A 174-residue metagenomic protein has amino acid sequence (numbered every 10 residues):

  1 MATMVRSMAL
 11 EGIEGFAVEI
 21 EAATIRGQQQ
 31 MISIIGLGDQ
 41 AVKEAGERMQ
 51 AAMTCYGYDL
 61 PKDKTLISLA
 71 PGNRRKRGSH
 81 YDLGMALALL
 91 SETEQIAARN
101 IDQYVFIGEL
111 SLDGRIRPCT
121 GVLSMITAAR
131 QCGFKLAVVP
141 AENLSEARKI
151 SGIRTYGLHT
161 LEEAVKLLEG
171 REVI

Functional and structural regions predicted by a protein language model:
M1-I174: Peripheral, non-AAA+ core regions of ATP-driven protein-machinery
